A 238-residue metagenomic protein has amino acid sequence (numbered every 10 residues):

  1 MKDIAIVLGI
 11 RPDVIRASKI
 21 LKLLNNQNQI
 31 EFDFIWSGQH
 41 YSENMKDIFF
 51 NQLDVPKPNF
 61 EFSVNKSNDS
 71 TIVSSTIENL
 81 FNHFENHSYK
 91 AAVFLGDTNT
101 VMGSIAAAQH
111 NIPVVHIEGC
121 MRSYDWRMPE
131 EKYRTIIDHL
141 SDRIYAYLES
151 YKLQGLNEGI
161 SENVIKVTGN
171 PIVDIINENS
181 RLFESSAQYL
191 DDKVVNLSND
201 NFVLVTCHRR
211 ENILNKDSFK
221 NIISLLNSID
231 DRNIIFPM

Functional and structural regions predicted by a protein language model:
I4-V14, H208-D217: Short, glycine-rich nucleotide/cofactor-binding loops
A5-L8, V14-L23, F49, E61-I160: Active-site and donor-binding regions of nucleotide-sugar-utilizing enzymes
Q29-F32, I223-P237: A conserved nucleotide-sugar
E31-H40: A short beta-strand-loop structural module common to alpha/beta enzyme folds
Q39-H40, N44, S63, L140-S218: A nucleotide-sugar donor-handling region in carbohydrate enzymes
H40-P56: N-terminal beta-loop-helix "entrance" segment that forms/cooperates in small-molecule cofactor or anionic ligand
M128-K132, D217-S224: Charged helix-capping and loop-helix junction motifs
